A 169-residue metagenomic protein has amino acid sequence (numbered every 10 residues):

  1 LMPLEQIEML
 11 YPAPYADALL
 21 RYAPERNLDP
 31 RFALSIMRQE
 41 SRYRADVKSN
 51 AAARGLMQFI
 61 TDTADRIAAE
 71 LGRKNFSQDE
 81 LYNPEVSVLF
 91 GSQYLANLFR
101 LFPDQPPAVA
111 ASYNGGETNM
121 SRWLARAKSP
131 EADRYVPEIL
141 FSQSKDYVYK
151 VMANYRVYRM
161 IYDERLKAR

Functional and structural regions predicted by a protein language model:
L1-R169: Catalytic glycan-binding domains that act on GlcNAc-containing polysaccharides
